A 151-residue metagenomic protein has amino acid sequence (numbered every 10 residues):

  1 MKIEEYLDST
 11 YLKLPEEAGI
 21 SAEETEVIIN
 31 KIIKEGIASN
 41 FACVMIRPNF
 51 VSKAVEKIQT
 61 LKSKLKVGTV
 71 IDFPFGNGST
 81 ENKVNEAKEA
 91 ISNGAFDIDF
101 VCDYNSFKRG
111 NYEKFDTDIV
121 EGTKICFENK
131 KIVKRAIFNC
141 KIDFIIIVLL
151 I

Functional and structural regions predicted by a protein language model:
M1-T80, V84, S92: Conserved N-terminal beta1-alpha1 strand-loop-helix module at the mouth
D8, D97-D99, D118: Acidic side chains
I20-V27, G78-N85, G110-T117, I142-L150: Alpha-helix N-cap and loop-to-helix initiation/capping positions
I37, A87-F96, V148-I151: Structural recognition of alpha->loop->beta junctions
N40-N49, G76, A87, D99-D103 (+3 more regions): Catalytic beta/alpha-barrel core
P48, S52-F73, Y112-I151: Alpha-helix-loop-beta-strand connector modules within alpha/beta enzyme cores
I71, I91-A95, D99-Y104: Generic hydrophobic/packing signal
